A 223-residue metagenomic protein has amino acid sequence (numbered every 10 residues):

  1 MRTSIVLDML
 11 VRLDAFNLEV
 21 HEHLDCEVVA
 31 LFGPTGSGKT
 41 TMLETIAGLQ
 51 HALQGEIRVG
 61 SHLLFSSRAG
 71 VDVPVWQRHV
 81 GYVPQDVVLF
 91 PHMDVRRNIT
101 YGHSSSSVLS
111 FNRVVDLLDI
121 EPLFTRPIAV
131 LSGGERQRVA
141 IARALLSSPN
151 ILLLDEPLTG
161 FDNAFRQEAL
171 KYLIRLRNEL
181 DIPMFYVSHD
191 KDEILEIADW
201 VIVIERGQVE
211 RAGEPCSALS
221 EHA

Functional and structural regions predicted by a protein language model:
H62-S67, V108-T125, I174-R175: Conserved ABC ATPase "signature" region
L64-G81: ABC ATPase NBD coupling module
P127-L131, E135-Q137: Conserved ABC ATPase signature
L146-N150: A short, proline-enriched helix->beta-strand linker immediately N-terminal to the Walker B motif in ABC-type P-loop
L152-E156: Catalytic Walker B motif of ABC-type/P-loop ATPase nucleotide-binding domains
D181-V187: Conserved H-loop
